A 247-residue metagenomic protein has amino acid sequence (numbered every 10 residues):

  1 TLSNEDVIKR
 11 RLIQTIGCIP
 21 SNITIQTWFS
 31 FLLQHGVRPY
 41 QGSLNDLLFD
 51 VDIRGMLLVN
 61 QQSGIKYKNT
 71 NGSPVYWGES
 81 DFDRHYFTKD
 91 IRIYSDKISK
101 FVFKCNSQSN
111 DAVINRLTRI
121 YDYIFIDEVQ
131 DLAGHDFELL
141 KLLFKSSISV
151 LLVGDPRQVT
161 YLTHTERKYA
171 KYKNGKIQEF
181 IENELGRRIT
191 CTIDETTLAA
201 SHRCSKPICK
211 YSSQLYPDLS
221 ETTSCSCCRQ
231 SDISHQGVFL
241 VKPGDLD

Functional and structural regions predicted by a protein language model:
T1-D247: The feature marks helicase ATPase cores and/or their adjacent C-terminal helical subdomains in SF1/SF2/AAA+ helicases
